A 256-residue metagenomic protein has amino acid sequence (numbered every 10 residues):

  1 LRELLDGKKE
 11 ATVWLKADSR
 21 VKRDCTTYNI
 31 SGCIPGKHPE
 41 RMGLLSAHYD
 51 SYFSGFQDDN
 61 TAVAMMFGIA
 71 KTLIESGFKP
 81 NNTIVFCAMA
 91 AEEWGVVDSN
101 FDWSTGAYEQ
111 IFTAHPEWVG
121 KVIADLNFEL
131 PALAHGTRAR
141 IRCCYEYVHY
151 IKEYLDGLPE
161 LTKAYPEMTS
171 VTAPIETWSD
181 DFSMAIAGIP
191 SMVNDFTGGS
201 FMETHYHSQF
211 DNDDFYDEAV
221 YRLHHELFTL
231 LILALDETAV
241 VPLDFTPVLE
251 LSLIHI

Functional and structural regions predicted by a protein language model:
L1-Q57, F67-F78: Soluble metallo-hydrolase cores and metallopeptidase-like ectodomains found primarily in the secretory/periplasmic
W14, V122, L130-E250: Active-site-adjacent substrate-binding region of metalloamidase/peptidase-like peptide-processing proteins
R20-K22, K37-P39, Y49-F53, A91-G95 (+3 more regions): Solvent-exposed loop/turn segments at secondary-structure junctions within structured extracellular/periplasmic domains
T26-N29, S51-H149: Acidic/histidine-rich catalytic neighborhood of metal-dependent amide-processing enzymes
S31, M42-S46, V85-A88, I123-N127 (+2 more regions): Structural recognition of the beta-strand scaffold that forms the well-ordered cores of secreted hydrolase catalytic
K37-E40, T72-N82, T113-K121, G157-T162 (+1 more regions): Secondary-structure transition/capping motifs at alpha-helix termini and the adjoining loop/turn into the next element
S46, F67-I74, Y108-H115, K152-L155 (+3 more regions): Short, well-ordered alpha-helical packing segments
I254-I256: Conserved small/polar residues in nucleotide/adenosyl-binding loops
